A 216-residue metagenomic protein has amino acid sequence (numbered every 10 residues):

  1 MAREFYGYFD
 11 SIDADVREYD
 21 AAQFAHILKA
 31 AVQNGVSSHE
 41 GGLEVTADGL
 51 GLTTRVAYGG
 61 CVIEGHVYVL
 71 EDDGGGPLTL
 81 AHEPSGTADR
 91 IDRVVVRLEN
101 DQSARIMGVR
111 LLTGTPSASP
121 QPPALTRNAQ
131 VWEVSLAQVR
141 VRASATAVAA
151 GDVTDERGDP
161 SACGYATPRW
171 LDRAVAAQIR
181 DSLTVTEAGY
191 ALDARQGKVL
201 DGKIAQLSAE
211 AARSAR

Functional and structural regions predicted by a protein language model:
M1-L43: N-terminal alpha-helical "arm" segments
R3-I12, V16-Y19, R55-I179, R195-V199 (+2 more regions): Beta-strand-rich solenoidal segments
V45-A47: Extended, low-complexity, intrinsically disordered tandem-repeat tracts enriched in acidic/polar residues
A177-E187: Short, solvent-exposed loop/edge segments of extracellular or virion-exposed proteins
T186-Q196: Short interaction-hotspot residues at assembly and binding interfaces
